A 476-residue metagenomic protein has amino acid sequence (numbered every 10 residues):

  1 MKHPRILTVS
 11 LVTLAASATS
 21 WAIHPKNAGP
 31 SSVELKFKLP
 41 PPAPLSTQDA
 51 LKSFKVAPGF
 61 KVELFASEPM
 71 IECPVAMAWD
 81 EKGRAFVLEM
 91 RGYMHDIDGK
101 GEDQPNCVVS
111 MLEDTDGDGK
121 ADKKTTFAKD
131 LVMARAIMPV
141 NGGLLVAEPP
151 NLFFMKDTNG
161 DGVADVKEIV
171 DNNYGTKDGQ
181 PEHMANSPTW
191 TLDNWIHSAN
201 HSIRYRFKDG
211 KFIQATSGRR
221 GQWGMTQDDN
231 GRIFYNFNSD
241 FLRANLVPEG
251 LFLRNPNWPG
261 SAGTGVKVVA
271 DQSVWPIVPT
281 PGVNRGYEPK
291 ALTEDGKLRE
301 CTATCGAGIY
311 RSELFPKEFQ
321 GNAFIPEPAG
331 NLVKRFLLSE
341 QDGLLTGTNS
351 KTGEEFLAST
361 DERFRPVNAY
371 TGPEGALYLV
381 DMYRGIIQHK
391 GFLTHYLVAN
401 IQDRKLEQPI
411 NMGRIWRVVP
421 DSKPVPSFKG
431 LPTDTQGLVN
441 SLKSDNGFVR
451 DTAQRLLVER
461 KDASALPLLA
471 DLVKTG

Functional and structural regions predicted by a protein language model:
M1-R5: Positively charged n-region of N-terminal signal peptides that target proteins for export
I6-V9, Q454: General helical structural elements
T8-A18: Bacterial N-terminal signal peptides
I23-L438, F448-A463: Beta-propeller domains with acidic blade repeats across secreted/periplasmic ectodomains and cytosolic WD/CNH propellers
D445-N446, G476: Short inter-helical turns and helix N-cap capping residues of alpha-solenoid HEAT/ARM repeat scaffolds
S464-G476: Helix-loop-helix junctions that connect adjacent transmembrane helices in secondary transporters/permeases, recognized
